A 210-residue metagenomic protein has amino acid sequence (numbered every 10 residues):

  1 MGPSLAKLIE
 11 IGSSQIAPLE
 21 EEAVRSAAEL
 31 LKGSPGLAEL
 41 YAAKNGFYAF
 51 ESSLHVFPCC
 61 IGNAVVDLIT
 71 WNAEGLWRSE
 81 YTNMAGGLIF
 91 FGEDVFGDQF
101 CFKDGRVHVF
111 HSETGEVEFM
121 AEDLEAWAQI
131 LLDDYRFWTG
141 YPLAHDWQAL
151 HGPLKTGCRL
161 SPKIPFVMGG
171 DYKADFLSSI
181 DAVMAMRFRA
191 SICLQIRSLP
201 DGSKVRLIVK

Functional and structural regions predicted by a protein language model:
M1-F102, L160-K210: A surface-exposed partner-binding patch
S13-A17, A121, W147: Terminal, compositionally biased segments used for targeting/anchoring and flexible tails
C59-D67, E113, Q129, D146-L150: Charge-rich, low-complexity amphipathic helices in intrinsically disordered tails/linkers adjacent to domains
E93, D104, H111-E113: Short, structured patches in soluble enzyme cores that scaffold and shape functional sites
H108-H145: Compact, glycine/acidic-enriched structural inserts
L132-P165: Short aromatic loop motif centered on NTY/YTY
